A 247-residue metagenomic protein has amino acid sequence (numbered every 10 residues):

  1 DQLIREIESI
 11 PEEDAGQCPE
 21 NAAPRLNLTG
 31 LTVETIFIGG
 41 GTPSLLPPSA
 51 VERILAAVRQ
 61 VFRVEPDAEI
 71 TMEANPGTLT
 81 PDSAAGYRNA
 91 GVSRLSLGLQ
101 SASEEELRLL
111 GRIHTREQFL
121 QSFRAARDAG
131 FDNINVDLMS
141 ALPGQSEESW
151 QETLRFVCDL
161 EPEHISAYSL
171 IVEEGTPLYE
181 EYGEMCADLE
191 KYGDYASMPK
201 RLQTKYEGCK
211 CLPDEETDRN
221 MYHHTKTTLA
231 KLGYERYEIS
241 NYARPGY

Functional and structural regions predicted by a protein language model:
Q2-D14, L26-Y247: C-terminal scaffold of the Radical SAM
